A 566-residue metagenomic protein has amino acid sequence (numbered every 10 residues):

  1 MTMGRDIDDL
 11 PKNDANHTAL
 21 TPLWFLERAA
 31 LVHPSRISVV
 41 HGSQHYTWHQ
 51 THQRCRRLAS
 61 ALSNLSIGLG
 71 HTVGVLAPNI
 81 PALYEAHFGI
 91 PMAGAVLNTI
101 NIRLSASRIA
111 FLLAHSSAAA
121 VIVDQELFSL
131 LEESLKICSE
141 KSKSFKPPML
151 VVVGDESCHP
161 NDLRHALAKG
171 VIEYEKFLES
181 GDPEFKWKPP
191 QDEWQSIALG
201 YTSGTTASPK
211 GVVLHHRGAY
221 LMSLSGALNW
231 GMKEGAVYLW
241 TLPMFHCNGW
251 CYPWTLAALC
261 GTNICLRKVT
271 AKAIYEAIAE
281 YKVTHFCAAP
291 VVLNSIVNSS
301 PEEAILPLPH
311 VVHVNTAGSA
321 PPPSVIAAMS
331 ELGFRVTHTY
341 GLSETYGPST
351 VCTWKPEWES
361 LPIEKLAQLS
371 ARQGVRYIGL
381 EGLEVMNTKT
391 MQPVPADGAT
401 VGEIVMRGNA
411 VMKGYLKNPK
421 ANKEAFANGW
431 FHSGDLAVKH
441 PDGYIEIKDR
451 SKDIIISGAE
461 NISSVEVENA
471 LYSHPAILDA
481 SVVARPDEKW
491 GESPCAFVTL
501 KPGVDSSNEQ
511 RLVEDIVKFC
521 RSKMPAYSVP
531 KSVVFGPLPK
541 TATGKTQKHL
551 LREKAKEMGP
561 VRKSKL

Functional and structural regions predicted by a protein language model:
H17-T18, L23, S35-F88, S105-A110 (+1 more regions): Conserved AMP-binding/adenylate-forming core of the ANL superfamily
P34-I37, V151-C158, H165-Y201, A207-S208 (+1 more regions): Conserved pre-ATP/AMP-binding loop-to-beta segment of ANL
T47-H49, I197-L221: Conserved AMP-binding A3 loop
H52-S60, E179-E184, V212-K233, T241-F245 (+2 more regions): Conserved structural elements of the adenylate-forming
N64-L65, F88, M92-E179, P502-V504: Structural core segment of the AMP-binding/adenylate-forming
V75, L104, V121-V123, F286 (+7 more regions): AMP-binding/adenylate-forming catalytic core of the ANL superfamily
E175-K176, A258, V283-A288, V297-Q368 (+2 more regions): Gly/Ser/Thr-rich phosphate-binding loop
Y220-V237, F245-H285, S295, S299-S300 (+1 more regions): Conserved AMP-binding/adenylation subdomain of ANL enzymes
